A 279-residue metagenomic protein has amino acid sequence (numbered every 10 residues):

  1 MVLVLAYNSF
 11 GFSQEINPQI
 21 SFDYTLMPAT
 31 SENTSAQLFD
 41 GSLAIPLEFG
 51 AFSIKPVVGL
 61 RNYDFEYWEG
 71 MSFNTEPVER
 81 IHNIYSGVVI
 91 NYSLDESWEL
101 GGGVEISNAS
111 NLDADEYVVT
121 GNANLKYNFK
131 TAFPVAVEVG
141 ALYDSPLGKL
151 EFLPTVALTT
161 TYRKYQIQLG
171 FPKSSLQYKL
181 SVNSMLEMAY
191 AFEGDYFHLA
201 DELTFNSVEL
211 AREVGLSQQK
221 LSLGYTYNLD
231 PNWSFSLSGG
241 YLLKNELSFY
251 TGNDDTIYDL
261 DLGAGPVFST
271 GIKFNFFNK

Functional and structural regions predicted by a protein language model:
F12-G70, L169, F277: Short glycine/proline- and aromatic-enriched beta-strand/turn motifs that initiate or cap beta-hairpins
I20-L26, P56-N62, G102-I106, V139-Y143 (+4 more regions): Transmembrane beta-barrel strands of outer-membrane/channel proteins
T25-S31, R61-G70, S93, E105-D113 (+7 more regions): Sequence/structural signature of outer-membrane beta-barrel proteins
S35-F39, V78-I84, D115-G121, L150-P154 (+4 more regions): Residues that define the transmembrane beta-barrel architecture of outer-membrane proteins
I45-F49, I90-Y92, Y127-F129, T160-Y162 (+4 more regions): Residue-level signature of outer-membrane beta-barrel architecture
G50-K55, E96-L100, F133-V137, Y165-I167 (+4 more regions): Repeated loop/turn-to-beta-strand initiation elements of outer-membrane beta-barrel proteins
N74-P77, S184-Y250, D254-T256: Outer membrane beta-barrel transmembrane domains
T155-T159, L262-K279: Outer-membrane beta-barrel "beta-signal"
